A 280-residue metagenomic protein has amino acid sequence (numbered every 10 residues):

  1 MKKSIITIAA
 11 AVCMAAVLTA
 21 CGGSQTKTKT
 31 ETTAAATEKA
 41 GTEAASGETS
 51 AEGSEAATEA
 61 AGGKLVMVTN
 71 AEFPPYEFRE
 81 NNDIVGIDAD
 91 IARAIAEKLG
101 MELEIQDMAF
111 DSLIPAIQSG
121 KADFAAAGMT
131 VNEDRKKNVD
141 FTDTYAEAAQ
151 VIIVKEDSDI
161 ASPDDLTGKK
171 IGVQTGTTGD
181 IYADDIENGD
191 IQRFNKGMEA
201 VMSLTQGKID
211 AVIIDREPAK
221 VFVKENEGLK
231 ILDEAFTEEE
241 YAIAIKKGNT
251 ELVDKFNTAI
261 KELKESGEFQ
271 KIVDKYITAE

Functional and structural regions predicted by a protein language model:
V17-A20: C-terminal motif of bacterial Sec signal peptides marking the signal peptidase cleavage site
G22-Q25: Bacterial signal peptide processing site
G53, A57-G128: Extracytoplasmic small-molecule ligand-binding "clamshell" domains of the periplasmic binding protein/Venus flytrap
A71, E147-V154, R216, K220-T258 (+1 more regions): Periplasmic-binding protein-like
A89-K98, T175-T177, I243-E280: Extended ligand-binding regions for polar small-molecule ligands
D90, E104-I117, S158, T175-T178 (+2 more regions): Short helix-initiation/N-cap motifs at beta->coil->alpha
E97, D111-F124, N138-D140, D164-D165 (+4 more regions): Short helices/loops that flank or line small-molecule/ion binding pockets
V154-I171: Flexible hinge/capping segments at coil-to-helix
